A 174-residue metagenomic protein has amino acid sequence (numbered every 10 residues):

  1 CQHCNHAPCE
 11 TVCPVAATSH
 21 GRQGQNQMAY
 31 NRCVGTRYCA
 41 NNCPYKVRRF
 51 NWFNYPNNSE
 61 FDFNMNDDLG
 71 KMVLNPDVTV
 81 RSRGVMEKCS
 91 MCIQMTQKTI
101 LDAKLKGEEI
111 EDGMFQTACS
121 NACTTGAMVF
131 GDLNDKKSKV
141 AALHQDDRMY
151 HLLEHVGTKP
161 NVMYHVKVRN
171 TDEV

Functional and structural regions predicted by a protein language model:
Q2-V174: Non-ligating segments of multi-cofactor redox enzymes
